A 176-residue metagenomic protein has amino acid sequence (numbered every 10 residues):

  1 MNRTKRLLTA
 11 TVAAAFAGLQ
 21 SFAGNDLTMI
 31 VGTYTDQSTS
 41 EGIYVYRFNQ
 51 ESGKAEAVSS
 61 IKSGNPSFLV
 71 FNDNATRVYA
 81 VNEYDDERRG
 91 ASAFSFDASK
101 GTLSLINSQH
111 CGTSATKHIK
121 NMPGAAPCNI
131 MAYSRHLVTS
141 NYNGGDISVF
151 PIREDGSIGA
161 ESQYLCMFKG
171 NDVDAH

Functional and structural regions predicted by a protein language model:
M1-T9: Bacterial N-terminal signal peptides that target proteins for export
T9-G18: Bacterial N-terminal signal peptides
A23-F48: An edge-strand/N-cap motif at the start of beta-rich repeat modules
G24-N25, N72-A75, A132-S134: Residue-level detector of Asp-centered blade-edge/turn motifs that repeat once per structural unit in beta-propeller
V31-Q37, A80-Y84, T139-N143: Conserved beta-strand positions in repeat-built beta-propeller and related beta-rich domains
S38-Y44, E87-S92, D146-S148: Structural motif
N49-E51, D97-S99, R153-D155: Short loop/turn segments that connect beta-strands within beta-propeller blades
T102-H176: Asp-box/WD-like beta-propeller blade repeats and closely related beta-sheet repeat scaffolds
